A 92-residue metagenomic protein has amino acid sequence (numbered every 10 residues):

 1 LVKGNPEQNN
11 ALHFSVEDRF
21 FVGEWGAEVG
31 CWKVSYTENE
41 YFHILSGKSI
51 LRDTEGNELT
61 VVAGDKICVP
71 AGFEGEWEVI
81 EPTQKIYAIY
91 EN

Functional and structural regions predicted by a protein language model:
L1-R19: A short, N-terminal "cap"/entry segment at the start of jelly-roll beta-barrel domains of the cupin/DSBH fold
D18-Y36, P70-A71: Conserved short histidine dyad/triad with adjacent acidic residue
V34, L51, K85-Y87: Short hydrophobic/aromatic-rich beta-strand segments that constitute the beta-sheet cores of beta-sandwich/beta-barrel
Y36-L51: Short, conserved beta-strand element in jelly-roll/cupin
R52-T54, E78: A generic structural motif
E55-A71: Short acidic-glycine-tyrosine-enriched beta hairpin
A71-N92: Ligand-binding loop in jelly-roll beta-barrel domains
